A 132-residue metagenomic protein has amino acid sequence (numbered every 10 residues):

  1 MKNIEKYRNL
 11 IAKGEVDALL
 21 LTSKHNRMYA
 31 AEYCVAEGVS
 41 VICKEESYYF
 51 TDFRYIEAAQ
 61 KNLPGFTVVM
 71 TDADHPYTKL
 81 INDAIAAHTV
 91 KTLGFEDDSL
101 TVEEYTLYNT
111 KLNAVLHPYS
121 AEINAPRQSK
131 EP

Functional and structural regions predicted by a protein language model:
M1-D83: N-terminal accessory/capping or targeting/presequence segment of soluble
K2, P76-P132: Flexible, acidic/His-enriched mid-domain "rim/lid" segments that flank
